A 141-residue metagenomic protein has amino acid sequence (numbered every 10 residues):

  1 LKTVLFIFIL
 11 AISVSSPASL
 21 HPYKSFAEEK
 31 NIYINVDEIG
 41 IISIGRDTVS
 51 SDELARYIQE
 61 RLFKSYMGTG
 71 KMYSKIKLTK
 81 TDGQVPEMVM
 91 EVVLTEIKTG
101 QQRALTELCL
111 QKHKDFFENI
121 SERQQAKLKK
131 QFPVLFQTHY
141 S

Functional and structural regions predicted by a protein language model:
L1-V4, S16: N-terminal single-pass transmembrane signal-anchor helix
V4-I12: Sec-dependent N-terminal signal peptides
S16-S141: Long, low-hydrophobicity, acidic/polar, solvent-exposed interaction domains
